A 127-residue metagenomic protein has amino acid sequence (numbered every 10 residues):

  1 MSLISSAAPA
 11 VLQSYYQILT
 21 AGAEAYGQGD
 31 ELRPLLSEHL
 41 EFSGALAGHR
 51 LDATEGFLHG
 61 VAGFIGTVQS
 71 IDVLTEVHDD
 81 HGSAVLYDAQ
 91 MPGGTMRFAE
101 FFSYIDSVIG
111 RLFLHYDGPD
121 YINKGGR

Functional and structural regions predicted by a protein language model:
M1-S2, A45: Charged, low-complexity surface segments at secondary-structure and domain boundaries
S2-L3, H59-R127: A beta-strand edge to alpha-helix "cap/lid" segment located at domain peripheries
S2-L35: Short acidic-aromatic low-complexity motifs
L12, Y16-L19, L36, F57 (+2 more regions): Hydrophobic alpha-helical core bundles mediating ligand binding, dimerization, or RNAP-core interactions
Q17-E24, S37, E41, G66 (+1 more regions): Generic surface-pattern signal
G29-D80: A solvent-exposed, acidic/Ser-Thr-rich amphipathic alpha-helical stretch
